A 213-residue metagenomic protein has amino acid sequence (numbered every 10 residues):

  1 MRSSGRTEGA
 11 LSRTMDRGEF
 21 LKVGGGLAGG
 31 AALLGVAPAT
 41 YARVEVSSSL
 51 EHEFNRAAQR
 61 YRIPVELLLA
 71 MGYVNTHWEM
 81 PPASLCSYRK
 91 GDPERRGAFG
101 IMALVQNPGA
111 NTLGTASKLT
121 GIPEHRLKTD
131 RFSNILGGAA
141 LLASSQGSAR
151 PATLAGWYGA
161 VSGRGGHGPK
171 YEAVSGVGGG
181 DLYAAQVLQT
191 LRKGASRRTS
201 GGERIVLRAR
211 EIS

Functional and structural regions predicted by a protein language model:
M1-E19, A28-L34, Y41: N-terminal secretory signal peptides
G25: Residue-level detection of the helix-turn-helix DNA-binding "recognition helix"
G29-G30, V36, L119-E124: General structural signal for secondary-structure boundaries
P38, C86-K90, I205: Residue-level signal for alpha-helical context at structural boundaries
R43-S200: Catalytic glycan-binding domains that act on GlcNAc-containing polysaccharides
G201-S213: Non-catalytic propeptide/linker segments at domain boundaries
